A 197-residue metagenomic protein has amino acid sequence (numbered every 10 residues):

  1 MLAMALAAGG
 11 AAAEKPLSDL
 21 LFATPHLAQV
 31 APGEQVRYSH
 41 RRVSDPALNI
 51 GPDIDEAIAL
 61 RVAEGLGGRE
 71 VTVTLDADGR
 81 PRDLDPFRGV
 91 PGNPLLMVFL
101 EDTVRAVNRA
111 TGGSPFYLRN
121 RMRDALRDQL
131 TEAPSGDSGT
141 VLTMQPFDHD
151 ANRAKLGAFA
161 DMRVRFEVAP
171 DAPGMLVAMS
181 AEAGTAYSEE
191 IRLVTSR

Functional and structural regions predicted by a protein language model:
M1-A7: Bacterial N-terminal signal peptides
A13-F87, N108-R197: Acidic, serine/threonine-rich low-complexity disordered tracts
D85-N108: Acidic/charged, solvent-exposed loop-and-adjacent secondary-structure segments enriched in E/D, K/R, S/T, and G/P
